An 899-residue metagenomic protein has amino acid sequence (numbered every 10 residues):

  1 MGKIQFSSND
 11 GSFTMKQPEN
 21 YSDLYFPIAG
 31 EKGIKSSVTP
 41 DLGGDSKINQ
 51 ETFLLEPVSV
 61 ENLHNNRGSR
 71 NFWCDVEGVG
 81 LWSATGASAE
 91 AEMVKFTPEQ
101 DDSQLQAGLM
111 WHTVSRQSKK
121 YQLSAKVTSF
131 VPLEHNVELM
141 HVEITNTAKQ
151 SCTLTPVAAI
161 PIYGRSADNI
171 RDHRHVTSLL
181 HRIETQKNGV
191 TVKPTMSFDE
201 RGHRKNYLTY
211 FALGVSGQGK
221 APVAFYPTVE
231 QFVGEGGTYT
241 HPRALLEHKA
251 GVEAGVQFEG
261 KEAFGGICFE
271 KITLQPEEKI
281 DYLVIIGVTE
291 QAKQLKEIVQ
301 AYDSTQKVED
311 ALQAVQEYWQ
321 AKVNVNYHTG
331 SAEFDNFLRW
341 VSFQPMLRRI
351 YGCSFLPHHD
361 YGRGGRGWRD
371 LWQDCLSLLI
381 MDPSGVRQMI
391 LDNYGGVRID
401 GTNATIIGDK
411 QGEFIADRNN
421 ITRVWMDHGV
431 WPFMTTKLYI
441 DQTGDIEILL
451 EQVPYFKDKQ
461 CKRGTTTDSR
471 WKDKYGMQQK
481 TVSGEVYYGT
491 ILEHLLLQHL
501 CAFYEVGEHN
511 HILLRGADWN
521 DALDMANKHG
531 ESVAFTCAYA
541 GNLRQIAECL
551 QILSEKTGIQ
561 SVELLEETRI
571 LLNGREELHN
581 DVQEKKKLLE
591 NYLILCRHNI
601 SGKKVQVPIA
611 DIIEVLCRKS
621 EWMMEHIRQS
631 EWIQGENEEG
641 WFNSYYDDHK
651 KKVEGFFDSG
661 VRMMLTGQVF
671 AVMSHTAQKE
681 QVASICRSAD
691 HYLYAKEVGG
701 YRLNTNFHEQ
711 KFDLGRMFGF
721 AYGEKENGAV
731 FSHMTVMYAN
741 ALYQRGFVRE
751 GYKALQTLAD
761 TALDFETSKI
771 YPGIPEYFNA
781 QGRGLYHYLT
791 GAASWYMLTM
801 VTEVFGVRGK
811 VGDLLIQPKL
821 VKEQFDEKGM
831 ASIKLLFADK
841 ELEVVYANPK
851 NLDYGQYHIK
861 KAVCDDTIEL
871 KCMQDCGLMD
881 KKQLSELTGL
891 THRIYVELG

Functional and structural regions predicted by a protein language model:
M1-W372, P383-G396, G408-D409, R423-T443 (+11 more regions): Anionic coordination/interaction segments
F72-D75, E277, L378-D382, V386 (+7 more regions): Aromatic-rich carbohydrate-recognition surfaces in CAZymes
A254-E270, S630-S659, G719, E827-G829 (+1 more regions): Flexible, glycine/threonine-enriched loop-and-boundary segments that flank and lead into catalytic domains of large
T329-W340, Q388, N393-T402, K437-E531 (+5 more regions): Active-site acid/base region of carbohydrate-active enzymes
P357-D370, A416-M426, A522-T536, K651-H675 (+4 more regions): Solvent-exposed loop and edge beta-strand segments that line ligand/cofactor-binding and catalytic clefts
G541-G558: Long, well-ordered alpha-helical segments
K860-L870: Short strand-turn-strand beta-turns centered on an Asx-Gly dipeptide
G877-G899: C-terminal beta-strand-rich structural cap/linker in extracellular carbohydrate-active enzymes
